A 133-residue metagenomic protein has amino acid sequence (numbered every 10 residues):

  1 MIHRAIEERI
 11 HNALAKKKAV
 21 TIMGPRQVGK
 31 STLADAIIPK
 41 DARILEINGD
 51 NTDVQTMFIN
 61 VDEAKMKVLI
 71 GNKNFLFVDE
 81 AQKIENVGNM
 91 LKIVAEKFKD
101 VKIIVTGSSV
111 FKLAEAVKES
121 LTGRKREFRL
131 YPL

Functional and structural regions predicted by a protein language model:
M1-L133: Phosphate-binding site recognition
